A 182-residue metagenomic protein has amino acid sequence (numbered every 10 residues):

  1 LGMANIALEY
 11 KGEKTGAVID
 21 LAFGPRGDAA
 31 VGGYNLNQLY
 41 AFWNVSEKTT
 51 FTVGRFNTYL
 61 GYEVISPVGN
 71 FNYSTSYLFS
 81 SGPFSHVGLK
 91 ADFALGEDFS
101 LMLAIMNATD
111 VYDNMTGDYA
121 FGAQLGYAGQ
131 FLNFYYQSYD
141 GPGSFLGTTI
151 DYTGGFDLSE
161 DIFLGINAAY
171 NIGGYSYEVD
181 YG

Functional and structural regions predicted by a protein language model:
L1-D110, G117-Y119, L125-L132: Outer membrane beta-barrel
G27-D28, V111-Y112, G141, Y175: A short hydrophobic/aromatic micro-motif that marks alpha-helical segments and, especially, helix-coil
D118, A123-G182: Detector for outer-membrane/organellar transmembrane beta-barrel domains, recognizing the amphipathic beta-strand
